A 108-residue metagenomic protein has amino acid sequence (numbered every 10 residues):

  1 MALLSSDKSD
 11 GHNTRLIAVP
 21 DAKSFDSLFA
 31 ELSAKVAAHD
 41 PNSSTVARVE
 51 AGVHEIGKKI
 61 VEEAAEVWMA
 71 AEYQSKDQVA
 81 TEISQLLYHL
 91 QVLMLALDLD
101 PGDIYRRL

Functional and structural regions predicted by a protein language model:
M1-I83, L87-L108: Flexible "arm" and connector segments at domain edges
